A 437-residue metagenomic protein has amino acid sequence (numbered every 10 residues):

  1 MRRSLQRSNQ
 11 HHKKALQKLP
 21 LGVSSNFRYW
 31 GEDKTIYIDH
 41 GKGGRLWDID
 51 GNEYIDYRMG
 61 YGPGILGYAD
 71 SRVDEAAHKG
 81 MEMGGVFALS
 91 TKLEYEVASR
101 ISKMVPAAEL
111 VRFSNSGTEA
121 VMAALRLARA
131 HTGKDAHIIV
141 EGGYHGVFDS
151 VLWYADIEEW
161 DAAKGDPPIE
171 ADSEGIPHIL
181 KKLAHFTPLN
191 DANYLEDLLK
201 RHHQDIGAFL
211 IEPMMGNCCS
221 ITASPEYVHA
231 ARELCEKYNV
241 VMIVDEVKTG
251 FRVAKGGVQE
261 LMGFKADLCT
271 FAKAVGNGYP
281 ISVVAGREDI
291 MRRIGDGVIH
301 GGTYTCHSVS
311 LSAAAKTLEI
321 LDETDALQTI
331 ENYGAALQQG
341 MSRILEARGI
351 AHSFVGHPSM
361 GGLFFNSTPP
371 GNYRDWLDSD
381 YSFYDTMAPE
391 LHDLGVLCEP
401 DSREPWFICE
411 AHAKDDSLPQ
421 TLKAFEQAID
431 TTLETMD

Functional and structural regions predicted by a protein language model:
M1-D437: Conserved N-terminal phosphate-binding loop of PLP-dependent enzymes in the Aspartate aminotransferase
